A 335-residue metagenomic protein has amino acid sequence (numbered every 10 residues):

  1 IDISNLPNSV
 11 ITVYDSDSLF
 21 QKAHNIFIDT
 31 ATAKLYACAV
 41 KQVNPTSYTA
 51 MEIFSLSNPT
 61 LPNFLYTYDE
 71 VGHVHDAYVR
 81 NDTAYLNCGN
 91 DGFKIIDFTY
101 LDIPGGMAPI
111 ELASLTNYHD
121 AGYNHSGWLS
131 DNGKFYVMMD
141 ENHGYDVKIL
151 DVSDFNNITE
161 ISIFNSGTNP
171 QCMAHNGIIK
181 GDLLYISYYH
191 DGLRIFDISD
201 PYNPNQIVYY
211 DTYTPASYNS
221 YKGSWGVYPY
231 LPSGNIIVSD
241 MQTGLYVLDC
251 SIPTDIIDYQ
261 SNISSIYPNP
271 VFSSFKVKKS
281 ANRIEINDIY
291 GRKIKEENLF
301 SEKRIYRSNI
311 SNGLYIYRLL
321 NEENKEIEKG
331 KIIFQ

Functional and structural regions predicted by a protein language model:
I1-P253: Feature marking well-ordered beta-strand scaffolds used for ligand recognition
F64, D255, P270-F272: Intrinsically disordered, low-complexity segments enriched in proline/serine/threonine
C250-N262: Low-complexity, Pro/Thr/Ser/Gly/Ala-rich linker/spacer regions in secreted, extracellular modular proteins
Q260-Y267, V271-Q335: C-terminal outer-membrane/trafficking sorting elements
